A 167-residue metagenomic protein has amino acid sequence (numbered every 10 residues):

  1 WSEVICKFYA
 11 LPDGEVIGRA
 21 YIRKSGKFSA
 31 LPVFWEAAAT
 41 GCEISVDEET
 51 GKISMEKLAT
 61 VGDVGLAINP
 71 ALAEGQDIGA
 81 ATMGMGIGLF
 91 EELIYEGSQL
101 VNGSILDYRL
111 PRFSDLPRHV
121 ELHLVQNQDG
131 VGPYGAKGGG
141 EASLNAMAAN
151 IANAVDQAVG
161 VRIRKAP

Functional and structural regions predicted by a protein language model:
W1-P167: Cofactor-binding beta-sheet edge motifs in enzyme active sites
